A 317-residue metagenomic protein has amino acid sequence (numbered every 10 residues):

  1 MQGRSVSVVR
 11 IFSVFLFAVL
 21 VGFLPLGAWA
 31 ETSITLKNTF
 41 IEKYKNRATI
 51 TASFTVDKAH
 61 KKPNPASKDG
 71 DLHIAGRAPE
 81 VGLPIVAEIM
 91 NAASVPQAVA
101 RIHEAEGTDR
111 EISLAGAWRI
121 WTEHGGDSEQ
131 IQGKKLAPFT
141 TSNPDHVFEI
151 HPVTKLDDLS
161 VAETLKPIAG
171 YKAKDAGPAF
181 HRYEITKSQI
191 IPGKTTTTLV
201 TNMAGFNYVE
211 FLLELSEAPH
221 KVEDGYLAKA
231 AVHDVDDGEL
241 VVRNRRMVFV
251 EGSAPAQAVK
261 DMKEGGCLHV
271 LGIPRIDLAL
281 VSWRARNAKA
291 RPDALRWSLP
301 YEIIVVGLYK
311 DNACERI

Functional and structural regions predicted by a protein language model:
Q2-L16: Bacterial N-terminal signal peptides that target proteins for export
S5, F17, G27-W29, K58: Residue-level detector of intrinsically disordered, flexible termini and proteolytic processing junctions
S7-V8, L26, I276: Intrinsically disordered, low-complexity, compositionally biased regions/tails
S13-P25: Bacterial N-terminal signal peptides
A30-I317: OB-fold and OB-like single-stranded nucleic-acid-recognition modules and their adjacent interaction interfaces
